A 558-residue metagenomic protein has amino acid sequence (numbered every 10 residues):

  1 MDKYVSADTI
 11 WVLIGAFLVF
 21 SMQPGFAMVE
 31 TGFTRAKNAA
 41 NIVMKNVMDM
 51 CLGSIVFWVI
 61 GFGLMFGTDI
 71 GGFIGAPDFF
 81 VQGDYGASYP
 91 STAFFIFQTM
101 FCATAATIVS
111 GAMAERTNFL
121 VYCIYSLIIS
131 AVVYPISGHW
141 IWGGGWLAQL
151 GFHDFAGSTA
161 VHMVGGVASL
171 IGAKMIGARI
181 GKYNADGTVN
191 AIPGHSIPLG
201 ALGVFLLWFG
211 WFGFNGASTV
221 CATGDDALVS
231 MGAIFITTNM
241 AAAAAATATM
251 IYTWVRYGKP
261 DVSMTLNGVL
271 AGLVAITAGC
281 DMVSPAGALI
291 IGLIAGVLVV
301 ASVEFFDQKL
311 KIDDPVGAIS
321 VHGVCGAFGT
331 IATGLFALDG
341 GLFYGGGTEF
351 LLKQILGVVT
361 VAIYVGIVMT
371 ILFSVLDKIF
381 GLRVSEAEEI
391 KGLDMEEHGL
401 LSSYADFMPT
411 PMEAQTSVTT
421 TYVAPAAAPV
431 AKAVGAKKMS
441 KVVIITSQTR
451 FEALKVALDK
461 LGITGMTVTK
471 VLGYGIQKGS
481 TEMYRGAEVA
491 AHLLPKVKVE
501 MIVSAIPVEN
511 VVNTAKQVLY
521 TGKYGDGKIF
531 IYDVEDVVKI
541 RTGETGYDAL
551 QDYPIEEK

Functional and structural regions predicted by a protein language model:
M1-A433: Glycine- and aromatic-enriched membrane alpha-helices
E396-Y404, M412-K558: Positively charged, small/polar-rich N-terminal and surface patches that mediate targeting and assembly and bind
